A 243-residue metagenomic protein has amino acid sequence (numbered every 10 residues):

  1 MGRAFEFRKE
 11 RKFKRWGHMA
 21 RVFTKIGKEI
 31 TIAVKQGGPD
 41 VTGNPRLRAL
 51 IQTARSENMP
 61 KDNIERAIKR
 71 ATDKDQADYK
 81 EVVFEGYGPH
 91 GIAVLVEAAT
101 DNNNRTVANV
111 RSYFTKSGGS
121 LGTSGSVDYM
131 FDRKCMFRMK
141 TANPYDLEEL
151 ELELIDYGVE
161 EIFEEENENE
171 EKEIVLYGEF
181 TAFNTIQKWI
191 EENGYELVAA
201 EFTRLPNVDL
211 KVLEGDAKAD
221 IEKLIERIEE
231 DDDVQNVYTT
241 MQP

Functional and structural regions predicted by a protein language model:
M1-Y113, G118-G122, V127-M136, A182 (+1 more regions): N-terminal cationic and glycine-rich segments that engage phosphates or anionic surfaces
M136-P243: Positively charged, low-complexity, intrinsically disordered RNA-binding extensions
